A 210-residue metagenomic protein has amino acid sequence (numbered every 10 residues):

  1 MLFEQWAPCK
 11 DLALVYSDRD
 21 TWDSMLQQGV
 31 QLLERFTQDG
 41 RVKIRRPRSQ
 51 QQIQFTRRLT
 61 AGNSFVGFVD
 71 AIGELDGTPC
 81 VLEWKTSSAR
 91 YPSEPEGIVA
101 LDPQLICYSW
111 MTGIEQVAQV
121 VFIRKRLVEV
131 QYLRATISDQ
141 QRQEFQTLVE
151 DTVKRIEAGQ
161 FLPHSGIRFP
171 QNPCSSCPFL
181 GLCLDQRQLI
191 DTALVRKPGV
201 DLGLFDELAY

Functional and structural regions predicted by a protein language model:
M1-Q54, R58: A non-catalytic, helix-rich entry segment at domain boundaries
S17, T21, S93-G97, I137: Conserved aromatic-histidine-acidic binding/catalytic patches
G29, A71, C177: A residue-level signal for conserved active-site and pocket-lining positions in enzyme catalytic cores
Q31, R35, C80, I106-W110: Residue-level signal for well-ordered alpha-helical scaffold segments within enzymatic catalytic domains
K43, G73-P79, M111-V117: Secondary-structure boundary elements
P47-Q51, G67-V69, E115: Generic beta-strand structural signal
I53-C107: Non-catalytic protein-protein interaction segments used by genome-maintenance enzymes to assemble and couple activities
I98, C107-Y210: Metal-dependent nuclease catalytic regions and adjoining charged, substrate-binding loops involved in nucleic-acid end
